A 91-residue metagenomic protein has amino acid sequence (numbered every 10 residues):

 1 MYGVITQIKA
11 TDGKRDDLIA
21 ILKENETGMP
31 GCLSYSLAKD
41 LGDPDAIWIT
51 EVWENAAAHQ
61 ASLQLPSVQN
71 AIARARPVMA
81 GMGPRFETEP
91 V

Functional and structural regions predicted by a protein language model:
M1-I47, V52-P66, A80-V91: Short S/T/G/P-rich N-terminal loop/turn motif that feeds into the first structured element of a domain
Q69-R74: Anionic, Ser/Thr-rich low-complexity intrinsically disordered regions
P77: Flexible, active-site-adjacent loop/turn segments at secondary-structure boundaries
